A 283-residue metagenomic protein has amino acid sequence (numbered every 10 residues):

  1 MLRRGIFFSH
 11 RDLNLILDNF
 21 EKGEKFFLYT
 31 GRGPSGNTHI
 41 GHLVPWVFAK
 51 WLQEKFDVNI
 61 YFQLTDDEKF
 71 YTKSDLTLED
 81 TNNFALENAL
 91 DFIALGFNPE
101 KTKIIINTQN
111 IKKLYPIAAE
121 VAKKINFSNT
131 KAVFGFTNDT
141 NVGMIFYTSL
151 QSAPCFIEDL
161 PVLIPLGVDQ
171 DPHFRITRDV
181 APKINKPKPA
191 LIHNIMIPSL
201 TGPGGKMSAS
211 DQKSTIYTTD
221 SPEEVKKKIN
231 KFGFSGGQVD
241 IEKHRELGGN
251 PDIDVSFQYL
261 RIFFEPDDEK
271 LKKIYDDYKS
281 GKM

Functional and structural regions predicted by a protein language model:
L2-K69, I164-V168: N-terminal catalytic cores of NTP/NDP-binding nucleotidyl/phosphoryl-transfer enzymes
F7-S9, E100-I106, I216-Y217: Short acidic-hydrophobic, aromatic-tinged amphipathic segments that line or gate anion-handling sites
R32-T38, G135-D139, V162-L166, H244-G248: A short glycine/serine-rich beta->alpha loop
D57, F156-L163, F263-K273: Short helix-capping/linker segments at secondary-structure and domain boundaries
Q63-L76, I197-S199: Short connector loops at secondary-structure junctions
T65-K69, P154-E158, P203, E265: Short connector loops/turns at beta-strand edges and beta->alpha or beta->beta junctions
T72, T77-N194: Divalent-metal (Mg2+/Mn2+/Ca2+)-assisted nucleotide/phosphate chemistry catalytic cores
D171-P172, R178-M283: Conserved nucleotide- and phosphate/pyrophosphate-binding catalytic cores in adenylate/nucleotidyl-handling enzymes
